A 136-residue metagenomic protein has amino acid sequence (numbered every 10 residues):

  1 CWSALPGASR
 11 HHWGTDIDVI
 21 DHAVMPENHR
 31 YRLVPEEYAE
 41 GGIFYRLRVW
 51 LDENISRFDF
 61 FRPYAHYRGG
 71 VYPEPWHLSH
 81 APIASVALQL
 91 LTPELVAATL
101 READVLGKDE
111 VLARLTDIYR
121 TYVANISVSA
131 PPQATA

Functional and structural regions predicted by a protein language model:
C1-P132, A136: Cell-envelope/glycan interface and biosynthesis
